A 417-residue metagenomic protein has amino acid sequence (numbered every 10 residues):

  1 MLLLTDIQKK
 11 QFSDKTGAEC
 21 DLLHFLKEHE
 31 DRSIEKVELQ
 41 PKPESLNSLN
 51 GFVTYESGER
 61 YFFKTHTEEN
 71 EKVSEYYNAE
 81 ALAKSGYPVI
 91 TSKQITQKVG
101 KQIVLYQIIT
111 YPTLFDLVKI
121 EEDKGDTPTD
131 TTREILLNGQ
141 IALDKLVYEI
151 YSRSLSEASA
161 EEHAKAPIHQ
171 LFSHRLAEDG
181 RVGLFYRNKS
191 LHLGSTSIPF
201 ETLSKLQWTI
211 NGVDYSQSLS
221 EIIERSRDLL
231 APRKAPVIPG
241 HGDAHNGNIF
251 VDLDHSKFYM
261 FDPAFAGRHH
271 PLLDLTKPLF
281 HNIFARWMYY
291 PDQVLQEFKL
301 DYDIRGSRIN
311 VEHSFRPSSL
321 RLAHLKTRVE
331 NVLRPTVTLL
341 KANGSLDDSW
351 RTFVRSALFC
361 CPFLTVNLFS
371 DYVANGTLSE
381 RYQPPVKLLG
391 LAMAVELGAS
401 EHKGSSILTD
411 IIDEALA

Functional and structural regions predicted by a protein language model:
M1-Q40, N70, S74, L339-A417: Regulatory N- and C-terminal appendages and interdomain linkers associated with kinase/kinase-like NTP transferase
N47-Y76, T129: ATP-binding glycine-rich loop module of kinase domains
A79, V104-P112: Short pocket-lining segment of the protein kinase catalytic domain that shapes the ATP-binding cleft
L82, F258, L272-L340, L358-A374: Active-site activation/catalytic loop segments of kinase-like enzymes and analogous catalytic loops in related
A83-V99: Conserved HxN/HPN-centered segment at the entrance to the catalytic loop of eukaryotic protein kinase-like domains
L117-H241, D252: ATP-dependent phospho-/nucleotidyl transfer catalytic cores
D243, N248, D262: Conserved catalytic-loop position in the HRD/HxD motif
F261-G267: Activation of the activation-loop gatekeeper triad in protein kinase-fold domains
